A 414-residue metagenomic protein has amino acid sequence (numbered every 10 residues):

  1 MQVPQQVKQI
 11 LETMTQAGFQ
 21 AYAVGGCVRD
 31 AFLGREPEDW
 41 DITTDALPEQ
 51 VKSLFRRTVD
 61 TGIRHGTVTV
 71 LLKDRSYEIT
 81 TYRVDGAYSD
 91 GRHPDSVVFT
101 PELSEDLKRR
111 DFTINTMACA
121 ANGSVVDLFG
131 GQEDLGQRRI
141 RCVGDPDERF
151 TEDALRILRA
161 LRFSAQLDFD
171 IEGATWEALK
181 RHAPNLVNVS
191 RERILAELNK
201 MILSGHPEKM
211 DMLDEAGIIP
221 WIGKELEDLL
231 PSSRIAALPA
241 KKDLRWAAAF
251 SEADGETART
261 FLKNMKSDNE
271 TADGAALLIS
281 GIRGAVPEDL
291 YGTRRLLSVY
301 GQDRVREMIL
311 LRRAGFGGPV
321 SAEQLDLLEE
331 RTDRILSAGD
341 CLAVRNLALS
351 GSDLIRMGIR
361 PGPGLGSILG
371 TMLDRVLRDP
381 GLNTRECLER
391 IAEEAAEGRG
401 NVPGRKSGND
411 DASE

Functional and structural regions predicted by a protein language model:
M1-E414: Catalytic cores of the polymerase beta-like nucleotidyltransferase superfamily and closely associated nucleotide
